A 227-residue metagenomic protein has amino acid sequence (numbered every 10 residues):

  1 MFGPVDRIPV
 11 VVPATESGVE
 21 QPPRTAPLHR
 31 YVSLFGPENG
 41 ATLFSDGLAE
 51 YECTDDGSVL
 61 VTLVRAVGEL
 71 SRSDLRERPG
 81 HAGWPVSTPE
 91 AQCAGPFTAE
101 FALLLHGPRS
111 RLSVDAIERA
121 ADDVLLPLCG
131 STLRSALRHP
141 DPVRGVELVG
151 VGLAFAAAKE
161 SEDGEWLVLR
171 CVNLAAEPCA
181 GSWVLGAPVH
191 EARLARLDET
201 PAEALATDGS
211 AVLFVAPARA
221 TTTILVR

Functional and structural regions predicted by a protein language model:
M1-R227: C-terminal (or distal) subdomains of carbohydrate-active enzymes
